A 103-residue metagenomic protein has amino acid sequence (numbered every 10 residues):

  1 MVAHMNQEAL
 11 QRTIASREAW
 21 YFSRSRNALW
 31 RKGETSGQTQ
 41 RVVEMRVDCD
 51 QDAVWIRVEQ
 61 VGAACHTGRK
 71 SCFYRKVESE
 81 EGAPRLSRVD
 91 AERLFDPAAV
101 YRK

Functional and structural regions predicted by a protein language model:
M1-K103: C-terminal binding/interaction regions
